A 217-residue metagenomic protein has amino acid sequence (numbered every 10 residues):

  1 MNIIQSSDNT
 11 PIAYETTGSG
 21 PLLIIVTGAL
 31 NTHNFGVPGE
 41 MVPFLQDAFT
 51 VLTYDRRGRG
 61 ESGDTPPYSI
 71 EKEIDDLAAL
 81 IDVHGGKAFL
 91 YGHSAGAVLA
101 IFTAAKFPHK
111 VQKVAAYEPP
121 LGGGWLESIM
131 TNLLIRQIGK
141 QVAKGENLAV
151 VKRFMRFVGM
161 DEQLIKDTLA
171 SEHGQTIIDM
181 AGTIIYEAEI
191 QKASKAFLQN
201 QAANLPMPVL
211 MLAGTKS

Functional and structural regions predicted by a protein language model:
I3-G63: Conserved HGGG/HGGXW glycine-rich cap/lid loop of the alpha/beta-hydrolase fold
I25-A29, S94, G214: Glycine-rich His-Gly loop
P43, L52-Y91: Active-site loop/oxyanion-hole signature of alpha/beta-hydrolase fold enzymes
D47, A79, A105-H109: Short, well-ordered alpha-helices that flank and scaffold nucleotide-derived cofactor binding pockets
L52-Y54, H93, Y117, L212: The conserved SAM/SAH-binding core of class I Rossmann-like methyltransferase domains, concentrating on the hydrophobic
G86-W125: Conserved hydrolase catalytic core segment
P119, G123-H173, E187-Q191: Helix-rich cap/lid subdomain of alpha/beta-hydrolase
Q175-S217: Conserved serine/cysteine hydrolase catalytic core
